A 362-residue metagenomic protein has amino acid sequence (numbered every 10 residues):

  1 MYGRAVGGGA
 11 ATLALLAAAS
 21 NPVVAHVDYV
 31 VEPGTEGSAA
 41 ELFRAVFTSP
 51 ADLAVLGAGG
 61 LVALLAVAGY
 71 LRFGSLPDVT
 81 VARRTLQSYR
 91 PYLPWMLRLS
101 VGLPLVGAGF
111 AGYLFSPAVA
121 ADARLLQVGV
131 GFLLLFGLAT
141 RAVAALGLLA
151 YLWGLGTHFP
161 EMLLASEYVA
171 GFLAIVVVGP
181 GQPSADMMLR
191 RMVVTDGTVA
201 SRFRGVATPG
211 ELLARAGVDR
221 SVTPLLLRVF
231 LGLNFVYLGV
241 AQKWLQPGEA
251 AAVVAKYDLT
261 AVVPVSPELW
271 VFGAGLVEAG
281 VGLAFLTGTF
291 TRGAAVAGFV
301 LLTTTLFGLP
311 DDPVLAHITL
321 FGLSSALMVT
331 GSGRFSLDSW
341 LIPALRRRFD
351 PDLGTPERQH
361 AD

Functional and structural regions predicted by a protein language model:
Y2-G129, F136-E249, P264-L276, T287-D362: Extended, low-polarity transmembrane helix blocks
A250-V254: Generic structural signal of hydrophobic/aromatic residues within well-ordered alpha-helices of folded domains
A255-V263: Long extracytoplasmic/lumenal interhelical loops at the membrane interface of multi-pass membrane proteins
